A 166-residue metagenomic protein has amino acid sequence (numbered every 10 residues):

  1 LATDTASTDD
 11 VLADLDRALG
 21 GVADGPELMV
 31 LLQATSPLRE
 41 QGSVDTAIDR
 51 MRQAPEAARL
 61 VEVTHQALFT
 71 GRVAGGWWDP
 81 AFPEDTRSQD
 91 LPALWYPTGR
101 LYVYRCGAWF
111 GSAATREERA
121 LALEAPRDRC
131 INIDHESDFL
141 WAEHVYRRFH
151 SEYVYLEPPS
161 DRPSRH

Functional and structural regions predicted by a protein language model:
L1: Conserved nucleotide-sugar phosphate-binding/catalytic loop shared by glycosyltransferases and other
D4-D14, L28, A34-R127: Conserved core of the sugar-phosphate nucleotidyltransferase
A13-G21: Short amphipathic alpha-helix with an adjacent loop that forms part of the alpha/beta core around
D16, R52, Y146-H150: Short, hydrophobic alpha-helical segments
G20-V30: Short acidic donor-binding loop at the edge of a beta-strand
G21-V22, L101-Y104, I131-N132: Short hydrophobic-aromatic micro-motifs
R129-H166: Hydrophobic helical membrane-anchoring modules
